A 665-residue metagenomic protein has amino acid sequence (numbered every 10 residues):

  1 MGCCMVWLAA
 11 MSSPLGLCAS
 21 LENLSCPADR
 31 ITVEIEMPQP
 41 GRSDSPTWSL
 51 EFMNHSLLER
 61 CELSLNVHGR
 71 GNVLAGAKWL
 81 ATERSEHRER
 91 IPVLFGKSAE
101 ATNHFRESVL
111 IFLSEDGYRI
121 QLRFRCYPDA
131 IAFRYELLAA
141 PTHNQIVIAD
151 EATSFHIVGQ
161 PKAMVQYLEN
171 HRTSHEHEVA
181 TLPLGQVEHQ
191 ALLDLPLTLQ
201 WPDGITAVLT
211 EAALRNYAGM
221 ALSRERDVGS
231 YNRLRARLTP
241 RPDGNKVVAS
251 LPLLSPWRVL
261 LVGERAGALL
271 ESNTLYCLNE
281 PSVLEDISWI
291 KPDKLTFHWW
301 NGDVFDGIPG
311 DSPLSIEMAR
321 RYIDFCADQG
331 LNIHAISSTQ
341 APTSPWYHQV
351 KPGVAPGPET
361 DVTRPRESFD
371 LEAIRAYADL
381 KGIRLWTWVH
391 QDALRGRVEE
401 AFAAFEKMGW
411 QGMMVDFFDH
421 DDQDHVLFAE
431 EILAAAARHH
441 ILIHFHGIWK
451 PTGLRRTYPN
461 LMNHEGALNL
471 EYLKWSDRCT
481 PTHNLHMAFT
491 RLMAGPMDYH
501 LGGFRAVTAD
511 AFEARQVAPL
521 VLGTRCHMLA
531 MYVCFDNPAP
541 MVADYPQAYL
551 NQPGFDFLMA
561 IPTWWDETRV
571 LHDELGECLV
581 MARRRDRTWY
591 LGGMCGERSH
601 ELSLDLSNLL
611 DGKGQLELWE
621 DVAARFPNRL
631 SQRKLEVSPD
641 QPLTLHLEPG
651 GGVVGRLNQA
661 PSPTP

Functional and structural regions predicted by a protein language model:
S13-P14: N-terminal signal peptide c-region/cleavage motif recognized by signal peptidases
A19-L284: N-terminal accessory beta-strand-rich subdomains and adjacent acidic, glycine-rich linkers that precede catalytic cores
Y135, C326, I443, C534 (+1 more regions): Conserved, mostly hydrophobic/aromatic
A249-Q329, I333: An acidic-aromatic substrate-binding cleft motif
S338-T524: Aromatic- and carboxylate-enriched substrate-binding clefts and catalytic-loop regions of carbohydrate-active enzymes
F512-R585: Glycine-rich, aromatic-lined ligand/substrate-binding cores of catalytic and carbohydrate-binding domains
E574-D611, V653-R656: Carbohydrate-binding surface patches
L635-P665: C-terminal beta-strand-rich structural cap/linker in extracellular carbohydrate-active enzymes
